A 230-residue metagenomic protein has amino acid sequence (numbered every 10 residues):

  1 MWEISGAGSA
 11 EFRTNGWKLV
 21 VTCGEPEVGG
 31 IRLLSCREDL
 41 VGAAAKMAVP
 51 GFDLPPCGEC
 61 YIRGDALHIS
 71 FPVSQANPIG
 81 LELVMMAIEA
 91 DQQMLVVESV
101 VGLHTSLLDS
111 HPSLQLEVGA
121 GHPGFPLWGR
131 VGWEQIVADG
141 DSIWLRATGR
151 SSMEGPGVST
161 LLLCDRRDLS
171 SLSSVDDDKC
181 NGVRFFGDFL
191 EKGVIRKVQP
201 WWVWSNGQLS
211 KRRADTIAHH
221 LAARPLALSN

Functional and structural regions predicted by a protein language model:
M1-V49, P55, Q199, A214-N230: Beta-strand-rich N-terminal accessory domains
W2, A10-G24, P78-I88, R146 (+1 more regions): Broad, structure-driven detector of short, well-ordered beta-strand segments within folded domains
S5, S151-N230: Beta-strand-rich recognition/accessory modules
G6-G8, R13-W17, D39-M94: Extended, loop-rich substrate-binding clefts of extracytoplasmic carbohydrate-active enzymes
I69, L81-L83, V97-S99, N181 (+1 more regions): Hydrophobic residues positioned within well-ordered beta-strands of beta-sheet architectures
V84-M86, V100-H104, E117, R184 (+1 more regions): Residue-level recognition of well-ordered beta-strand positions that form the cores of beta-sheet-rich folds across
A90-V137: Acidic (Asp/Glu-rich), glycine- and aromatic
W128-S159: Extended boundary segments
